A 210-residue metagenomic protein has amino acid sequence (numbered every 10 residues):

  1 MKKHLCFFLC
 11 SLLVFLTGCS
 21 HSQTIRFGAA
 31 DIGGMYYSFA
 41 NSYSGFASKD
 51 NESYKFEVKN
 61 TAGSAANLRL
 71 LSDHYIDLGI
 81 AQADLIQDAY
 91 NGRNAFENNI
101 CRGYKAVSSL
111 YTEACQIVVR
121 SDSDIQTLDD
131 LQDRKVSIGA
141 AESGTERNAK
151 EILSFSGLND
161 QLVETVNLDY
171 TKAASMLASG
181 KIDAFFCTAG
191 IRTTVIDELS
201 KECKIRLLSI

Functional and structural regions predicted by a protein language model:
M1-H4: Positively charged n-region of N-terminal signal peptides that target proteins for export
L9-V14: Hydrophobic helical h-region of N-terminal Sec-dependent signal peptides in bacterial secretory/periplasmic proteins
L16-G18: C-terminal motif of bacterial Sec signal peptides marking the signal peptidase cleavage site
Q23-D50, Y54, E113-S179: Bilobed "Venus flytrap"/periplasmic-binding protein-like clamshell domains and structurally analogous long
S44-G45, E57-N98, A173-M176, T193-S200: Pocket-flanking alpha-helical
E57, D77-A81, Q116-V118, S137-G139 (+1 more regions): Structural recognition of the beta-strand scaffold that forms the well-ordered cores of secreted hydrolase catalytic
R93-N94, S123, D160-I210: Pocket-lining segment of extracytoplasmic ligand-binding domains
E97-L110, C115: A structural signal for short loop-to-beta-strand junctions that line the ligand-binding cleft of periplasmic/secreted
